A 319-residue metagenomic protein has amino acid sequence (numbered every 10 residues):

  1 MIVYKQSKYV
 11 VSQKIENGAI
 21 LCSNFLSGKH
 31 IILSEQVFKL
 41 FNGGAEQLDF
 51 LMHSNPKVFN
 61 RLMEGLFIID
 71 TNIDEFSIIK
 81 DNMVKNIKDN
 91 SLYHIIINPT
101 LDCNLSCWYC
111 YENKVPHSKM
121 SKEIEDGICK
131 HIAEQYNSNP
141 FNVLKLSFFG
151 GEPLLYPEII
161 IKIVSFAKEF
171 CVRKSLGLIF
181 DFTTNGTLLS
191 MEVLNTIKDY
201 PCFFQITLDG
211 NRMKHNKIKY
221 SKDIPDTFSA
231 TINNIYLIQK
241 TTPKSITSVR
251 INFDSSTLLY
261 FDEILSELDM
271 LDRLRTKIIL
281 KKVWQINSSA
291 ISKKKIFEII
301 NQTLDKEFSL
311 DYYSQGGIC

Functional and structural regions predicted by a protein language model:
Q6-I32, P56-I96: N-terminal [4Fe-4S]-dependent radical SAM core
S27-G28, D102, P153, T187-L188 (+3 more regions): Short, solvent-exposed loop/turn segments at secondary-structure junctions
L40-H53: Short acidic, hydrophobic short linear motifs in intrinsically disordered regions
K80-N195, D199-C202: Conserved alpha-helical substructure of the radical SAM core
L146-F148, F182, I206, V249 (+1 more regions): Buried hydrophobic side chains on well-structured beta-strands
L194, P201-R212, T276-V283: Non-cysteine beta-strand/loop elements that form the S-adenosyl-L-methionine
M213, K217-I232, Y236-C319: Radical SAM enzyme [4Fe-4S]-AdoMet core and its adjacent flexible, acidic and glycine-rich loops/tails across
